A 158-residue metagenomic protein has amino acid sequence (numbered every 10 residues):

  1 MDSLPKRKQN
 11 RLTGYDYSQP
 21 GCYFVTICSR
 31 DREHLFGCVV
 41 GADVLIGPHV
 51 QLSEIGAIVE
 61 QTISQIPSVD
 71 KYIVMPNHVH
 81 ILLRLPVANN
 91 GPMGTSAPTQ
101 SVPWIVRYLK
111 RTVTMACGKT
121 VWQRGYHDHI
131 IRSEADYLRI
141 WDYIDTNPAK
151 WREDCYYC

Functional and structural regions predicted by a protein language model:
M1-C158: Short catalytic/metal-binding and nucleic-acid-binding patches
